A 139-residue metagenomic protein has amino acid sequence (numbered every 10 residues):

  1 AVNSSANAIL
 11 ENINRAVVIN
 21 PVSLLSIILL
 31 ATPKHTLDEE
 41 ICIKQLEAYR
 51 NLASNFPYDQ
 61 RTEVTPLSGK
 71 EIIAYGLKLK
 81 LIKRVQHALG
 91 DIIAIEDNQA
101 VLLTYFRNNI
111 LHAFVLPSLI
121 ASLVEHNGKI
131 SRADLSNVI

Functional and structural regions predicted by a protein language model:
A1-I139: Membrane-interfacial terminal anchoring regions of lipid-handling membrane enzymes
